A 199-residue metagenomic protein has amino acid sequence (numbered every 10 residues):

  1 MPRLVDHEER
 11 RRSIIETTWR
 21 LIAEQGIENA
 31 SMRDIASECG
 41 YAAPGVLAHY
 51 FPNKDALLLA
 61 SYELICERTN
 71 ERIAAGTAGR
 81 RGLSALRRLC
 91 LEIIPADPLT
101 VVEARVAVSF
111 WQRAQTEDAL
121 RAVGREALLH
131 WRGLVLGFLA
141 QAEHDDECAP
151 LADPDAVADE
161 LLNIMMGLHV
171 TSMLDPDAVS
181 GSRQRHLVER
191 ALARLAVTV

Functional and structural regions predicted by a protein language model:
M1-E9, V199: N-terminal intrinsically disordered/low-complexity leader segments
H7, R11, Y62, C66 (+2 more regions): Amphipathic, non-transmembrane alpha-helical scaffold segments
R10-W19, I35, S61-I65, T69 (+1 more regions): Generic hydrophobic, amphipathic alpha-helix propensity
S13, R20-A56, A60: Helix-turn-helix
P52-A56, T77, R81, P98 (+3 more regions): Residues in soluble alpha-helical coiled-coils and helical-bundle/repeat scaffolds
A60, I73-A104, P154-L161: Hydrophobic alpha-helical connector segments
A85, P98-A122: Amphipathic alpha-helical segments used for helix-helix packing
V101, R121-L129, E143-V199: Hydrophobic/aromatic-rich alpha-helical bundle segments in the mid-to-C-terminal region
